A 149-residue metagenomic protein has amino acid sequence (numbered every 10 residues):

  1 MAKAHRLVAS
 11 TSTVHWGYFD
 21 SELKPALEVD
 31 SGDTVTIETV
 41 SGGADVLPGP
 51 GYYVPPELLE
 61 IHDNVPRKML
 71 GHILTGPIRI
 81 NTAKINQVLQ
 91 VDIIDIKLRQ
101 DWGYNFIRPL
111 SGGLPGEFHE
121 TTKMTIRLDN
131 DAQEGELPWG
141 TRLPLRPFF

Functional and structural regions predicted by a protein language model:
A2-P66: N-terminal, Lys/Arg-enriched amphipathic/low-complexity engagement segments that precede the first folded domain
E22-K24, L74-P77: Short, solvent-exposed loop/turn positions at domain surfaces that link secondary-structure elements or cap domain
D30, N81-K84: Residue-level recognition of short, solvent-exposed, well-ordered loop/turn junctions that link secondary-structure
I37, V88-V91: A generic structural signal for residues embedded in beta-strands
S41, I93-D95: A mature extracytoplasmic/lumenal domain signature
R67-G71: Extracellular beta-rich ligand/substrate-recognition surface
H72, D95-F149: Intrinsically disordered, low-complexity linker/loop segments enriched in Gly/Pro and charged/polar residues
I78-N81, P109: Conserved beta-strand/loop scaffold segments within soluble protein domains that form the structured core and edges
